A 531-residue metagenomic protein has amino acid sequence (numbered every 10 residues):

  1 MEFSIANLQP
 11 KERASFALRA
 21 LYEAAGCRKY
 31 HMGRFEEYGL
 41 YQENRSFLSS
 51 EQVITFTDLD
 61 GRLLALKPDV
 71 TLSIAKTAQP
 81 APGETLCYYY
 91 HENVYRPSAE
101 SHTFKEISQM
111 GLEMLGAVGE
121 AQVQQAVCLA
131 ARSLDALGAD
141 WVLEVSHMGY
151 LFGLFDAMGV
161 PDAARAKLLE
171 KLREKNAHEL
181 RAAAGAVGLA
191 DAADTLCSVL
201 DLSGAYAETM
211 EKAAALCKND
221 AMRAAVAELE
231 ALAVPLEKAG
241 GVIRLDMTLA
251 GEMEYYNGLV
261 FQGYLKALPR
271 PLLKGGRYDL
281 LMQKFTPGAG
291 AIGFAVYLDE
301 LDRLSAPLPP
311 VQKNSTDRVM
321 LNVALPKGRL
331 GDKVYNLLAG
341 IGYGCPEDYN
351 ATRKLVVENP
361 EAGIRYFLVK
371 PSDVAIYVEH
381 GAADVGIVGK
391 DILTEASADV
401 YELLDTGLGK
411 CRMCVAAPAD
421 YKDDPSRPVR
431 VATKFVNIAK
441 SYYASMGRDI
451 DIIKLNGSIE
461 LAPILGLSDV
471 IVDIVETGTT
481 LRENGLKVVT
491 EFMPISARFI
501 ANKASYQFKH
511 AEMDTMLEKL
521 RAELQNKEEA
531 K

Functional and structural regions predicted by a protein language model:
M1-L64, Q124: TRNA-binding/sensing appendages of the translation machinery
A6, E113-A121, A139-V142, K167-K171 (+4 more regions): Flexible, glycine/proline-enriched loop segments at strand-loop-helix junctions that form or flank small-ligand binding
N7-A25, E36-E37, D69-P82, Y89-A139 (+1 more regions): Positively charged, Gly/Ser-enriched RNA/tRNA-binding surfaces
M32-E51, S146-D156, L249-G258, E460-L465: Beta-rich nucleic-acid/ligand-interaction surfaces
Q52-S101, V374, E379-V388: Glycine-rich, N-terminal phosphate-binding loop and its surrounding beta-alpha-beta segment
D60-R62, M114-E120, S505: A generic structural motif
L151-G241, E476, G485-K487, K509-A530: Long, charged alpha-helical interface segments
T316-K531: Domain-level signature for soluble enzymes in the chorismate/prephenate branch of the shikimate pathway
